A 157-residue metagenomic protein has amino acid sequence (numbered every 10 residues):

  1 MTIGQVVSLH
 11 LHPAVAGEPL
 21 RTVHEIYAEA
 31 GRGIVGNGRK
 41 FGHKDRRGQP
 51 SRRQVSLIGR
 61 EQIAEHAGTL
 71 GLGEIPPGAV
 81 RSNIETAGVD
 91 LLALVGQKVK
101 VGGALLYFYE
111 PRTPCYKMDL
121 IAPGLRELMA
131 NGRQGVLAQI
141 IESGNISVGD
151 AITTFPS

Functional and structural regions predicted by a protein language model:
M1-L105, E110-R112, S143-N145, F155-S157: Electropositive, beta-rich accessory/interaction domains or terminal extensions that provide binding surfaces
G73-R81, L120-G135: Short, basic/aromatic beta-hairpin or loop at an interaction surface
C115-M118: A short local loop/turn or secondary-structure capping micro-motif enriched for an aromatic residue
R126, A130-N145, A151-P156: Acidic/glycine-rich phosphate/pyrophosphate-binding loops and surrounding catalytic core that coordinate Mg2+
